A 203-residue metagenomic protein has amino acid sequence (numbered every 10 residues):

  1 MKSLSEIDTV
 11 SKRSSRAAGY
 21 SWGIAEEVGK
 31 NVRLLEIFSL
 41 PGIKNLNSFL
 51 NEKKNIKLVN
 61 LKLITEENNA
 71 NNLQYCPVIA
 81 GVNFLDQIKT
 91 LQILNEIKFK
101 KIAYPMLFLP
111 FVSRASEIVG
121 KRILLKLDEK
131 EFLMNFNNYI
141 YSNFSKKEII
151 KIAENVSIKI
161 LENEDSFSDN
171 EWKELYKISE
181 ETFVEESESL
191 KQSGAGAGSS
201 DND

Functional and structural regions predicted by a protein language model:
M1, L91-N95, M106-A115, F183-N202: Long hydrophobic alpha-helices with heptad-repeat/coiled-coil character
M1-K62: Long alpha-helical, hydrophobic tracts
L4, E26, V32, I79-I88 (+1 more regions): Aromatic-enriched hydrophobic runs in primary sequence
V32, N95, K101, L124 (+3 more regions): Generic ordered-secondary-structure signal
I43, F49-N138: A glycine-rich, acidic short-motif signal
N143-D203: Extended, charged low-complexity segments that frequently continue into or abut oligomerization scaffolds
